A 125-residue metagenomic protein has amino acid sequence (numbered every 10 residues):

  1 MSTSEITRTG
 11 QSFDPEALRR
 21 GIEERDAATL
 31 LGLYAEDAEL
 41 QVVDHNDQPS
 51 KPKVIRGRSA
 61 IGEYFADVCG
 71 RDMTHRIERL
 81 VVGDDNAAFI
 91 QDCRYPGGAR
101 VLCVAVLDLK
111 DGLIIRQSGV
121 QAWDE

Functional and structural regions predicted by a protein language model:
M1-G32, E36: Short, low-complexity N-terminal intrinsically disordered segments enriched in polar/charged residues
S2, D14, R56-S59, D124: Serine/threonine-rich low-complexity intrinsically disordered regions
S2-R8, E63-E125: A beta-strand edge to alpha-helix "cap/lid" segment located at domain peripheries
G10-G21, A38, R58, G62 (+2 more regions): Generic alpha-helical hydrophobic packing signal
A27-T29, L33-V82: A solvent-exposed, acidic/Ser-Thr-rich amphipathic alpha-helical stretch
